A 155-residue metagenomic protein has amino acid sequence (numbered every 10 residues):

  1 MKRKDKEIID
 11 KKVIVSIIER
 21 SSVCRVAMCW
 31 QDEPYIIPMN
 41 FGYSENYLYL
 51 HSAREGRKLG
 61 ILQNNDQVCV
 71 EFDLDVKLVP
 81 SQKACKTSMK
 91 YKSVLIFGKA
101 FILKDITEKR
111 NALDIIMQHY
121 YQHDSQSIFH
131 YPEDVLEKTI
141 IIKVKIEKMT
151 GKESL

Functional and structural regions predicted by a protein language model:
M1-E19: Extreme N-terminal tail/first-helix region
K2-D5, D75-L155: Charged, gly/pro-rich active-site loop segments
I14, S22, N46, D66-V68 (+2 more regions): A generic secondary-structure signal marking the coil-to-beta-strand transition
E19, Q63-V68, I115-Q122: Short, intrinsically disordered, mixed-charge
R20-V23, D124-Q126: Short Pro/Gly-enriched beta-strand edge/turn motifs at strand-loop
S21-R54: Short beta-strand segments
C29-Q31, A53-E55, D73-D75, K99 (+1 more regions): Histidine- and/or cysteine-centered catalytic micro-motif in compact active-site loops
G42-K77: A short mixed-secondary-structure module that forms the rim of ligand-binding clefts
